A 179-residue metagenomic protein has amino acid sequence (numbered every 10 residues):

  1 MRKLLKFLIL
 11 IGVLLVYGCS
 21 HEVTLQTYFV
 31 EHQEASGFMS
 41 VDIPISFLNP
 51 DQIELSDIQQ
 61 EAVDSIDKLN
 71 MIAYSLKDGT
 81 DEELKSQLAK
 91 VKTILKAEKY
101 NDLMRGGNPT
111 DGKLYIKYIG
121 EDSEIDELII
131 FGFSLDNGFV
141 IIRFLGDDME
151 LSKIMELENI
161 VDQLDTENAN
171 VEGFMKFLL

Functional and structural regions predicted by a protein language model:
K3-L10: Sec-dependent signal peptide recognition, specifically the positively charged N-region followed immediately by
L15-G18: C-terminal motif of bacterial Sec signal peptides marking the signal peptidase cleavage site
H21-V23: Internal alpha-helical transmembrane segments
Q26-V91: Early exported N-terminus immediately downstream of N-terminal targeting peptides
A73-D81, I141-G146, I160-V161: Second-shell loop/turn segments in exported
K85-K113, N168, E172-L179: Function-determining sites in protein domains
I94-D147: Surface-exposed, polar helix/loop patches in the mature regions of secreted/periplasmic/lumenal proteins that form
E150-L179: C-terminal partner/receptor-binding element of secreted or periplasmic proteins
